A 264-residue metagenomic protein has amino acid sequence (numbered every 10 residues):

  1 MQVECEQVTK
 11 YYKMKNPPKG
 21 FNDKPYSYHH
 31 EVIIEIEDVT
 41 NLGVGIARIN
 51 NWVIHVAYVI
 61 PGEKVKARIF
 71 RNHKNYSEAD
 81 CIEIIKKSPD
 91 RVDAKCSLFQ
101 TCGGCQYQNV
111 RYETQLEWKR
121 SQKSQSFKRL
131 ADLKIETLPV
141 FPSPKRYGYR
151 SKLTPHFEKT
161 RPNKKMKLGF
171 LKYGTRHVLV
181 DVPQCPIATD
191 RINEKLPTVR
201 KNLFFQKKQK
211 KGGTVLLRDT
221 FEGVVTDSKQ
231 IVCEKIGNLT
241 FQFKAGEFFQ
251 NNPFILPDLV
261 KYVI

Functional and structural regions predicted by a protein language model:
M1-V8, I33-E35: Conserved N-terminal strand/loop that marks the beginning of ABC ATPase nucleotide-binding domains
K13-I264: Accessory RNA-recognition modules of RNA-modification enzymes
